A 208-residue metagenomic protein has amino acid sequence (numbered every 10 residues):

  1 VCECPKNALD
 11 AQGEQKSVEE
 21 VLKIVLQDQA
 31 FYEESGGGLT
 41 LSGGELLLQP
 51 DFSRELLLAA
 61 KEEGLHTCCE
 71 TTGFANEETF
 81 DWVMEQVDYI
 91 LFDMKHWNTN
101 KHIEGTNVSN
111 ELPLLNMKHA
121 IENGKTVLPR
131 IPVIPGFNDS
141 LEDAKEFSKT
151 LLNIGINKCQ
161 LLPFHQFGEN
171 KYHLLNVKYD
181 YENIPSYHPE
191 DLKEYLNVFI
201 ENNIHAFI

Functional and structural regions predicted by a protein language model:
V1-Q15: Iron-sulfur cluster-binding cysteine motifs and their immediate structural context in ferredoxin-like electron-transfer
D10, I103-S109, N176-I184: Short glycine-enriched, charge-decorated loop/helix-capping segments at active-site entrances that position
K16, E142, E190: Conserved active-site and cofactor/substrate-binding residues in soluble primary-metabolism enzymes
E20-G168, H173-L174: Conserved AdoMet/S-adenosylmethionine-binding subsite of the radical SAM
K149, N157, H173-I200, I204: A structural motif corresponding to the C-terminal lobe/cap of the Radical SAM core domain
A206-I208: Short hydrophobic/aromatic patches at helix-to-coil boundaries
